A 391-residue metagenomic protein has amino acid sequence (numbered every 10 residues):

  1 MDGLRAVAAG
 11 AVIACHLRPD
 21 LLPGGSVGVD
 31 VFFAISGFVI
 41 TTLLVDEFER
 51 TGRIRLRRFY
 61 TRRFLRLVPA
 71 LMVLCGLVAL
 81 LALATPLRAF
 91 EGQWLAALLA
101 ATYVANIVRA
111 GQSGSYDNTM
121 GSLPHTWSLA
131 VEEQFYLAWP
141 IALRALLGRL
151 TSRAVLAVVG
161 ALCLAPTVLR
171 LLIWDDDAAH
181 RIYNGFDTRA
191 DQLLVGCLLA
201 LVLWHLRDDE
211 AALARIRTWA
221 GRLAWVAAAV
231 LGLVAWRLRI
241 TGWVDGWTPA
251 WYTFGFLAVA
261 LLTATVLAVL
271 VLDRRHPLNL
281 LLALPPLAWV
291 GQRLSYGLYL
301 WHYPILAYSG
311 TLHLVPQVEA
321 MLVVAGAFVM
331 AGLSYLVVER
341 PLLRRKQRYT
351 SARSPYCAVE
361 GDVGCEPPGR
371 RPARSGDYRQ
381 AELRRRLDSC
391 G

Functional and structural regions predicted by a protein language model:
M1-G221, W225-L261, T265-T350: Membrane-interface helix/loop caps of multi-pass membrane proteins
R348-G391: Short, intrinsically disordered terminal tails adjacent to the first/last structured region
